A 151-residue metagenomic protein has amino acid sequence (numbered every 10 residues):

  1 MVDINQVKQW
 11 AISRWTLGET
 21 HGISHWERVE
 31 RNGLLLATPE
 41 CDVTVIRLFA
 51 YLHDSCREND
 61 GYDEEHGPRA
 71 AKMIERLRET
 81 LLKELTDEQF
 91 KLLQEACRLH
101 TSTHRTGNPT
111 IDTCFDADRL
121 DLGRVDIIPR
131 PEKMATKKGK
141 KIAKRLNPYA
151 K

Functional and structural regions predicted by a protein language model:
M1-I4, Q9, S13-C41, L52 (+1 more regions): Divalent metal-dependent phosphate-bond-processing catalytic cores, especially two-metal-ion Mg2+/Mn2+ enzymes that act
D3, H21, V43-T44, E65-H66 (+1 more regions): A generic short alpha-helical patch detector that favors 3-5-residue windows in or near N-terminal regions
V29-L34, E65-T80: An active-site-proximal "capping" alpha-helix that borders the catalytic cofactor pocket
E40, E58-Y62, L81-L85, H104: Amphipathic alpha-helical interaction segments
V43-G61, H66-A70, Q94-T101, D118: His-Asp-centered metal-binding catalytic motifs of divalent-metal-dependent phosphohydrolases/nucleases
T86-F90, Q94: Membrane-interface starts of transmembrane alpha-helices
